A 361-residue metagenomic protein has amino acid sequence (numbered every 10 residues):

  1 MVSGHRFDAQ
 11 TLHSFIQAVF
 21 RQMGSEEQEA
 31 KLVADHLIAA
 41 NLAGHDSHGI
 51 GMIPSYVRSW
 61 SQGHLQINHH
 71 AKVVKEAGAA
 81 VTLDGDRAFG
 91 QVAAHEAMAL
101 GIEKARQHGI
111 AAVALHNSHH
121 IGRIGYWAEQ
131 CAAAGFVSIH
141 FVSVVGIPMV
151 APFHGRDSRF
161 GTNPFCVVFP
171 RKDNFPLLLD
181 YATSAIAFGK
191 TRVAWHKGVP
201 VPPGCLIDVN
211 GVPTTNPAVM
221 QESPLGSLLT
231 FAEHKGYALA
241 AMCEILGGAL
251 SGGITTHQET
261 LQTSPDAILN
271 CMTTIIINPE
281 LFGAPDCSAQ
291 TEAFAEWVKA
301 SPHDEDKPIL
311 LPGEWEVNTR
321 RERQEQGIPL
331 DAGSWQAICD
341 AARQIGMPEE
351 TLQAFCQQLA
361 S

Functional and structural regions predicted by a protein language model:
V2-F7, L12-F15, Q22, L250 (+1 more regions): Catalytic-core signal marking the mid-to-C-terminal active-site face
H5-T11, S25-G51, L65-E76, D266-L269 (+1 more regions): N-terminal glycine-rich anion-binding loops that anchor highly charged ligand groups
H48-I102: Active-site cofactor/substrate anionic-group-binding motifs, chiefly glycine- and Lys/Arg-rich phosphate-binding loops
V81-K172: A generic, well-ordered mixed alpha/beta core segment in the N-terminal half of proteins
P148-M220: Phosphate/diphosphate-binding glycine-rich loops and adjacent basic-rich segments that engage nucleotide
D157-F160, V167, A182, A238-N270: N-terminal nucleophile
H196-Q258: Secondary-shell segments that build the walls of catalytic and ion/ligand-binding clefts
